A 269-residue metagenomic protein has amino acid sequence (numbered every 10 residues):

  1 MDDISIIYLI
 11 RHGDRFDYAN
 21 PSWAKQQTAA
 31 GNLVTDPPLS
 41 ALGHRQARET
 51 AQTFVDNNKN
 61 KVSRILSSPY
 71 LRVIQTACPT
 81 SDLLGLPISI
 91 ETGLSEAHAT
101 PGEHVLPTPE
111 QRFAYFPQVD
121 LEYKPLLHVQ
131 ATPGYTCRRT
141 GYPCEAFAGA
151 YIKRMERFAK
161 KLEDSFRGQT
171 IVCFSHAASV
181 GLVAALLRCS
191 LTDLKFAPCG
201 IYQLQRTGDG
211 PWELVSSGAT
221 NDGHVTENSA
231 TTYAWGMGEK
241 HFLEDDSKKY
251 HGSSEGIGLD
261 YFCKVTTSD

Functional and structural regions predicted by a protein language model:
M1-I6, K25, A97-P117, D164 (+2 more regions): Acidic, low-complexity terminal tails and accessory targeting/binding regions of phosphate-metabolizing enzymes
D2-I90: Active-site-proximal alpha-helix that buttresses catalytic centers in soluble enzyme cores
G13, A177-A178: Active-site metal-binding loops of divalent metal-dependent hydrolases
F16, N32-L33, L84-E156, V215-S217 (+2 more regions): Phosphate-handling substructures
R48-D56, I152-E163: Generic structural signal for well-ordered alpha-helical scaffold segments
N57-K61, L162-Q169: Glycine-rich phosphate-binding loop signature in dinucleotide/nucleotide-binding domains
R64, L84-G93, L191-G200: Short hydrophobic/aromatic-enriched beta-strand-loop microsegments
S67-S68, K153, F174-S175: Short beta-strand scaffold positions
